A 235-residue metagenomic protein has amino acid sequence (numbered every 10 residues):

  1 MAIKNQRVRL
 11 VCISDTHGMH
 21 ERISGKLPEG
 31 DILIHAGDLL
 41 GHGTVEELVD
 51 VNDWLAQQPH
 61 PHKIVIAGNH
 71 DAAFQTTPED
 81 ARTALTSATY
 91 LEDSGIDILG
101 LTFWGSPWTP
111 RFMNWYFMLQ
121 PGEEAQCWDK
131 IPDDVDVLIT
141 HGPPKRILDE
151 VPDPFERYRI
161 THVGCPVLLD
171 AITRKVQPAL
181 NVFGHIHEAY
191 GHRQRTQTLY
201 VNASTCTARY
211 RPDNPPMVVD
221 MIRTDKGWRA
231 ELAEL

Functional and structural regions predicted by a protein language model:
K4, G95-L99, V167-K175, A179-L180 (+1 more regions): Binuclear metal-dependent phosphoesterase catalytic core
V8-H17, G100-T109, D136-H141, L199-T205: Active-site-proximal beta-strand elements of phosphoester/diester hydrolases
I13, G18-I98: Core catalytic region of metal-dependent phosphoesterases/phosphodiesterases, especially metallo-beta-lactamase-like
D15, G37-D38, K63, G68 (+5 more regions): Divalent metal-coordination and catalytic microenvironments
H17, I23-K26, Y116-V135, I139-E150: Active-site-proximal loop/helix segments of hydrolase catalytic cores
H17-I23, L40-E46, N69-T77, D97 (+4 more regions): Active-site environment of divalent metal-dependent phosphoester hydrolases
V45, D53, F112, D133-A179: Active-site-proximal segments of metal-dependent phosphoesterases and phosphodiesterases across multiple
T83-K130: Hydrophobic, well-structured mid-protein blocks that either form specific transmembrane helices
